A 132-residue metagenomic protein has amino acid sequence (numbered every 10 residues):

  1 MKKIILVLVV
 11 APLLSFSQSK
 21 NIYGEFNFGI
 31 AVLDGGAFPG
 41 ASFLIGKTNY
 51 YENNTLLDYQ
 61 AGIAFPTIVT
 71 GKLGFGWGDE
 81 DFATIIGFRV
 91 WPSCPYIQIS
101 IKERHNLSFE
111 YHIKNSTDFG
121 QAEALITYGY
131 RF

Functional and structural regions predicted by a protein language model:
K2-K3, K47: A general lysine-centric signal
K3-S15: Sec-dependent N-terminal signal peptides
I22-L33, N54-P66, L73-I97, H105-N115: Transmembrane beta-strand segments that form the barrel wall of outer-membrane beta-barrel proteins
F26-E52: N-terminal targeting signals for Sec/Tat export/insertion, comprising classic cleavable signal peptides
G35-A37, T117-G120: Replace "Gram-negative outer membrane beta-barrel proteins" with "bacterial and organellar outer membrane beta-barrel
F43-I45, G71-L73, P95-I99, I126-Y128: Membrane-embedded beta-strands of outer-membrane beta-barrel proteins, especially the hydrophobic/small aromatic
F119-F132: Outer-membrane beta-barrel "beta-signal"
